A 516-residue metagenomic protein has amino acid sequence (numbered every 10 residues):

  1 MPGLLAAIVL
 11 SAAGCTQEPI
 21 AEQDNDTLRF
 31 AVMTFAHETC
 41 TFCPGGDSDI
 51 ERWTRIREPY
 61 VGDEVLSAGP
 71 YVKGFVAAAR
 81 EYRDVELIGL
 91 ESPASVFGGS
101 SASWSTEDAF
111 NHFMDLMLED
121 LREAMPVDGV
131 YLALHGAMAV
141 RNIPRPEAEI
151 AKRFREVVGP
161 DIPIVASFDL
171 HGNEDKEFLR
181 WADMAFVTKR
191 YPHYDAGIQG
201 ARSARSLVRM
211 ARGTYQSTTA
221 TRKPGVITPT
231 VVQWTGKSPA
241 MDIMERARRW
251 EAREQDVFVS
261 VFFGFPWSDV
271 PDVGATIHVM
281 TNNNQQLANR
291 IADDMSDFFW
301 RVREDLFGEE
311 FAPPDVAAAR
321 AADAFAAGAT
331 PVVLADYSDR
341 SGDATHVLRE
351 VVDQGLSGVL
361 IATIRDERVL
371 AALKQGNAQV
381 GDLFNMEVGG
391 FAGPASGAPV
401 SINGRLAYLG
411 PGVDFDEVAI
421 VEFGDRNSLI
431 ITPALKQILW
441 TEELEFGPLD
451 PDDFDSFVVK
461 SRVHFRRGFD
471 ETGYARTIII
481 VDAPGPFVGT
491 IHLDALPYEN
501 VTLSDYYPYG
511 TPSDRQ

Functional and structural regions predicted by a protein language model:
P2-A12: Bacterial N-terminal signal peptides
Q23-D26, E81-Y82, G89, E119-D128 (+1 more regions): Glycine-rich phosphate/diphosphate-binding loops that line cofactor/substrate pockets in enzymes
T27-E119, G274: N-terminal glycine-rich anion-binding loop in soluble enzyme alpha/beta folds
L28, T228-R426, I430-T432: Hard-cation-handling environments
A31, F35-E38, F42-P44, R52-T54 (+3 more regions): Active-site histidine-anchored catalytic micro-motif
Y82-E91, M138, V165, G172-P266: Cap/lid and interdomain-hinge subdomains that line or gate substrate/regulatory clefts in soluble alpha/beta enzymes
W300, G412-Q516: Extended hydrophobic packing segments that form well-structured cores
